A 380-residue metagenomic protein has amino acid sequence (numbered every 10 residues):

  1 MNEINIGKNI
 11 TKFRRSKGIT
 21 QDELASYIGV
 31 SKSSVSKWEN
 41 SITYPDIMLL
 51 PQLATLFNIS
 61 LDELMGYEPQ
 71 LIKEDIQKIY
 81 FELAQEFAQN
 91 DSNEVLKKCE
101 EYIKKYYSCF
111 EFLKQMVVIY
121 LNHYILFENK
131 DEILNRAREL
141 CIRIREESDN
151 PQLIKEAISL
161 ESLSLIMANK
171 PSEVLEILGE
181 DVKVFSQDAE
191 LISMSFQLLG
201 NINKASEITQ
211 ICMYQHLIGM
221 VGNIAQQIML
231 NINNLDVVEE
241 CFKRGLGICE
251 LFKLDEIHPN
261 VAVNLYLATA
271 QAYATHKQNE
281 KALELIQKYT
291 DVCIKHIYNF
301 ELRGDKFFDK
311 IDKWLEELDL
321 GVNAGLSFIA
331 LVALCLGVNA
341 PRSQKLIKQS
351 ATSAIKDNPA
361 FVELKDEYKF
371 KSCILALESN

Functional and structural regions predicted by a protein language model:
M1-S16: A short, Lys/Arg-rich alpha-helix, primarily the initiator
G18-S36: Short alpha-helical DNA-recognition segment
M48-E63: DNA major-groove recognition helix of helix-turn-helix/homeodomain DNA-binding modules
P69-Q70, E100-S108, I142-N150, E176-S186 (+4 more regions): Solenoid-like repeat scaffolds
K73-Y80, S108-L113, S148-I158, V182-L191 (+2 more regions): Generic helix N-cap/helix-start motif at coil->alpha-helix transitions
D75-S108, Q115, N122-N129: Alpha-helical segment of the N-proximal tetratricopeptide repeat
Q85-K98, F127-I142, L163-E176, M194-S206 (+1 more regions): Helix-turn-helix repeat elements of alpha-solenoid scaffolds
M220-L230, L235-E367, K371-S372, A376-N380: Alpha-helical protein-protein interaction modules
